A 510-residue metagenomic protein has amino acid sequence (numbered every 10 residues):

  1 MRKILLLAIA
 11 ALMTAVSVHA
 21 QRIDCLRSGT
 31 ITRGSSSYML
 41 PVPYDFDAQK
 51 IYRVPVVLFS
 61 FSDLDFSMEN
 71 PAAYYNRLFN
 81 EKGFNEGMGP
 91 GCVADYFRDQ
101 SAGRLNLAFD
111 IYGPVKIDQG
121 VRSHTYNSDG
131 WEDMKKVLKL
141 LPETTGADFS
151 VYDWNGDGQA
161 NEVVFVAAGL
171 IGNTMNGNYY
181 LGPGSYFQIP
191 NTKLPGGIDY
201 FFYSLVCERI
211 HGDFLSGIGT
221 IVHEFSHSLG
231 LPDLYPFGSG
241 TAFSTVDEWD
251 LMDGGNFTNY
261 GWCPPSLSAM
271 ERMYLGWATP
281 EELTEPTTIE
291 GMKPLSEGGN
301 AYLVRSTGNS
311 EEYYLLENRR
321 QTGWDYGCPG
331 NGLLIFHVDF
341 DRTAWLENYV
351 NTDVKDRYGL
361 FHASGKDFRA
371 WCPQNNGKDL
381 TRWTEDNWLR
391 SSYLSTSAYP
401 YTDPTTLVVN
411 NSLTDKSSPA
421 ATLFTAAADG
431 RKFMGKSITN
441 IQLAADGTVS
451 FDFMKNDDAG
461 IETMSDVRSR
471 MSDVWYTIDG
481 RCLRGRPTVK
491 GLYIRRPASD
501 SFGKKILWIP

Functional and structural regions predicted by a protein language model:
I4-M13: Sec-dependent N-terminal signal peptides
A20, L492-P510: C-terminal tail/sorting-segment detector
Q21-E81: N-terminal module-boundary/linker segments of secreted carbohydrate-active enzymes
P43-F46, M88-I198: Active-site-proximal segments of metallohydrolase catalytic domains
A94-Y96, E162-G330, V338-D341: Extracellular hydrolytic enzyme modules, especially secreted metalloproteases of the metzincin/thermolysin-like class
S296-D457: Extracellular low-complexity, Gly/Ser/Thr-rich intrinsically disordered linkers and protease-sensitive activation/hinge
M454-R481: Residue-level detector of functionally pivotal "anchor" positions at catalytic/ligand-binding pockets or at interdomain
T477-S499: Short, surface-exposed loop/turn motifs with a glycine/proline- and acidic-biased composition
